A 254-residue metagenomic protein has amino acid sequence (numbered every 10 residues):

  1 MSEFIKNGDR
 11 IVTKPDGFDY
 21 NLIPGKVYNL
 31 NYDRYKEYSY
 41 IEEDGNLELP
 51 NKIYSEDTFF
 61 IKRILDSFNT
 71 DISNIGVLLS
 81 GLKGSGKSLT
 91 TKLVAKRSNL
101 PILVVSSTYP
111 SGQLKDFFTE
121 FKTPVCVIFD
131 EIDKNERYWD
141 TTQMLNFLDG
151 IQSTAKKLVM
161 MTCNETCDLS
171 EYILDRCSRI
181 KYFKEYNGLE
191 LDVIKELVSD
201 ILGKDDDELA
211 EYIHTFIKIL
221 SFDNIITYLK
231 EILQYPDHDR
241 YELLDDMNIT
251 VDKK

Functional and structural regions predicted by a protein language model:
M1-E48: Extended, charged/polar low-complexity intrinsically disordered regions
M1-N21, R176-C177, F183-K254: C-terminal alpha-helical "lid" subdomain
I41-N69: N-terminal pre-Walker A segment at the start of P-loop NTPase domains
T58-F59, A95-P124, Y138-T142: Short glycine-rich substrate-engagement loop in P-loop NTPases that contacts/grips substrate
D71-T91: Walker A/P-loop nucleotide-binding motif
V77, V127-D130: Hydrophobic positions in the central parallel beta-sheet of the AAA+
Y109-P110, D133-K134, N164-L169, G188-I194: Conserved nucleotide-binding/hydrolysis micro-motifs of P-loop NTPases
D133-C177: Conserved catalytic/switch belt of AAA+ P-loop NTPases
